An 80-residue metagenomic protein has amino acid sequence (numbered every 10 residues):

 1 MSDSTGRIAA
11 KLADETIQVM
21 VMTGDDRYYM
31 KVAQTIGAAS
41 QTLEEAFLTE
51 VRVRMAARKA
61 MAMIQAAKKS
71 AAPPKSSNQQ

Functional and structural regions predicted by a protein language model:
S2-D26: N-terminal acidic leader/helix
T5, A57-Q80: Charged low-complexity stretches with an acidic bias
I8, Y28-V32, K59: Residue-level detector of well-ordered alpha-helical segments, enriched for hydrophobic/aromatic packing positions
T16, M20, S40-F47: Short amphipathic alpha-helical interaction patches enriched in hydrophobic/aromatic residues with interspersed Lys/Arg
G24-D26, V32-Q34, A66-K69: Basic, alpha-helical nucleic-acid-binding regions used in initiation and control of genome expression
D26, A46, S70-P74: Short, polar/charged, Gly/Pro-enriched helix-capping and turn/loop motifs at alpha-helix termini and inter-helix linkers
M30-L43: Short amphipathic alpha-helical segments and their helix-coil junctions
L43-M61: Short, charged early-sequence alpha-helical segments and their helix-coil boundaries
